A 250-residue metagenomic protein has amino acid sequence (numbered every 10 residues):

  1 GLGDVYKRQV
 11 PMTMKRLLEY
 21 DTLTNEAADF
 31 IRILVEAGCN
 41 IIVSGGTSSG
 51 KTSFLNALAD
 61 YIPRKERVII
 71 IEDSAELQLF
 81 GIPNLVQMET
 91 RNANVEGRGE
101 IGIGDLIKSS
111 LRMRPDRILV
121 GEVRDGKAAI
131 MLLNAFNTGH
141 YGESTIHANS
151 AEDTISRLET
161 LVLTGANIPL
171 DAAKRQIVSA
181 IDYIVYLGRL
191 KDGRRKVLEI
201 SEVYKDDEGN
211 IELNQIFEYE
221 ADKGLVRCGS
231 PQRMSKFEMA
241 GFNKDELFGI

Functional and structural regions predicted by a protein language model:
G1-Y6: Short, small-residue-biased leader/transition segments that mark boundaries at the very start of proteins
Q9-N25: Dynamic helix-loop-helix/coil hinge segments at AAA+ ATPase domain boundaries and subdomain interfaces
L23-L34: Pre-Walker A adenine-sensing motif
A28, G38-S44, A57-A180, Y186-G188: Switch/coupling sub-region of P-loop NTPases
S48: Walker A (P-loop) phosphate-binding loop of P-loop NTPases
K51: Conserved lysine of the Walker
F54: Hydrophobic positions on the alpha1 helix immediately C-terminal to the Walker A/P-loop
D192-I250: NTP-binding/hydrolysis catalytic cores, primarily Walker-type P-loop NTPases
